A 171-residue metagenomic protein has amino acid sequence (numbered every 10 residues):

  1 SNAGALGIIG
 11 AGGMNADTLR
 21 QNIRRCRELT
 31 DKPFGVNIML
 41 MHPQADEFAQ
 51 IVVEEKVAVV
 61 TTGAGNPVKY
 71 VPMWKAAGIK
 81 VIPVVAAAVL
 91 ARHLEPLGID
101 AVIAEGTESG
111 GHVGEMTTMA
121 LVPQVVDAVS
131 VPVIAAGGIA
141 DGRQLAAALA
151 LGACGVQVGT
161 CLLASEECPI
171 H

Functional and structural regions predicted by a protein language model:
S1-P132: Active-site entrance/lid segments in N-terminal catalytic domains of soluble metabolic enzymes
A120-S130, I134, A140-H171: Conserved active-site-proximal phosphate/metal-binding subdomains
